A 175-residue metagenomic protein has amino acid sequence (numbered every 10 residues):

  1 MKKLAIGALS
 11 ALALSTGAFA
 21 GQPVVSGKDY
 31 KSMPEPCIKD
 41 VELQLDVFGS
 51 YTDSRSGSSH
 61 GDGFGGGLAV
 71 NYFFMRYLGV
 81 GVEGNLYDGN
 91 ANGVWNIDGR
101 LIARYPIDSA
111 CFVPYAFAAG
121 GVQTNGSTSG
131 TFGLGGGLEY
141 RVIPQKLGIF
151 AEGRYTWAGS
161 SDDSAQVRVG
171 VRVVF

Functional and structural regions predicted by a protein language model:
M1-L4: Positively charged n-region of N-terminal signal peptides that target proteins for export
G7-A8, A18-F19: Cleavable N-terminal signal peptides
A13-G17: Hydrophobic membrane-targeting alpha-helices
F19-Y72, G120: Short glycine/proline- and aromatic-enriched beta-strand/turn motifs that initiate or cap beta-hairpins
P34-P36, S54-S59, Y87-N92, Q123-S127 (+2 more regions): Outer-membrane beta-barrel domain signature
K39-L43, H60-G66, G93-I97, F112 (+2 more regions): Residues that define the transmembrane beta-barrel architecture of outer-membrane proteins
A69-G148, V173: Gram-negative (and chloroplast) outer-membrane scaffold detector with strong preference for beta-barrel transmembrane
E152-R154, G170: C-terminal binding/interaction regions
